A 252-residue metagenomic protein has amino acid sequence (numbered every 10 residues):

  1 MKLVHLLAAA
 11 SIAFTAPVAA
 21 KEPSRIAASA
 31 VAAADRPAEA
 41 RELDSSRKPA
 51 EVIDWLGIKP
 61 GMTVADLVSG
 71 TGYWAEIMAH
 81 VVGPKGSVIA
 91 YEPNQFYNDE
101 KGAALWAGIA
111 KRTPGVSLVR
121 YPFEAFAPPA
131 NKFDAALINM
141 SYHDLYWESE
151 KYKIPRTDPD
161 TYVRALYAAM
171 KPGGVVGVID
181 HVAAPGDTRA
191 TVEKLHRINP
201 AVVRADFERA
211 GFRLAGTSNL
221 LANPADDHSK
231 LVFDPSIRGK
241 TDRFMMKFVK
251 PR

Functional and structural regions predicted by a protein language model:
A27-W55, K59: Class I SAM-dependent methyltransferase Rossmann-like catalytic core, especially the SAM/SAH-binding loop
K59-G70: Conserved class I S-adenosyl-L-methionine
P60-G61, P84-G86, M170-V176: Short glycine-dipeptide loop
G72-E76: Glycine-rich SAM-binding Motif I of class I
A79-G83, K153-P172: A short glycine-rich, Lys/Arg-flanked "PGG" loop and its adjoining helix->strand segment in the class I
E100-A130: S-adenosyl-L-methionine
F126-M140: A short acidic, Gly/Pro-enriched loop at the edge of an enzyme's catalytic core that lines a small-molecule cofactor
A210, A225-R252: Core SAM-dependent methyltransferase catalytic element
